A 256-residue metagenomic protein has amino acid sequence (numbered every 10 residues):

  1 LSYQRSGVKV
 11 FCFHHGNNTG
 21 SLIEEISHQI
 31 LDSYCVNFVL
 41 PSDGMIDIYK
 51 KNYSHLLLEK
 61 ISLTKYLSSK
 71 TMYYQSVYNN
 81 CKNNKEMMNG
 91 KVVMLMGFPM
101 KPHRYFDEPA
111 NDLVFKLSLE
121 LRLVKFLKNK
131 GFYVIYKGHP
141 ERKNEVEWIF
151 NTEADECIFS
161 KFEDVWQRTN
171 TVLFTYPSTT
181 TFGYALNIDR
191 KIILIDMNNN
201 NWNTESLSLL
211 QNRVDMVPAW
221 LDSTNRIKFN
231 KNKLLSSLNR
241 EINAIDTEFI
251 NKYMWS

Functional and structural regions predicted by a protein language model:
L1-Y66: Active-site and donor-binding regions of nucleotide-sugar-utilizing enzymes
S2, F126, Y184-A185: Hydrophobic/aromatic ligand-binding patch that stacks against planar heteroaromatic rings of cofactors or nucleotides
V10, V134, I192-I193: Hydrophobic beta-strand scaffold residues
F13, P41, S69, K137 (+1 more regions): Generic beta-sheet signal
G20-S21, M45-K51, S76-Y78, H103 (+2 more regions): Short, charged/polar "capping" segments at the starts of alpha-helices and the immediately preceding loops
E59-S68, E147-D155, T171, Y176-W255: Catalytic binding pocket for nucleotide-activated donors in carbohydrate/polymer assembly enzymes
L63-W148: Conserved catalytic-core segment of nucleotide-activated headgroup transferases in glycan assembly
S160-T169: Short acidic alpha-helix that forms the nucleotide-activated donor recognition element in Leloir-type transferases
